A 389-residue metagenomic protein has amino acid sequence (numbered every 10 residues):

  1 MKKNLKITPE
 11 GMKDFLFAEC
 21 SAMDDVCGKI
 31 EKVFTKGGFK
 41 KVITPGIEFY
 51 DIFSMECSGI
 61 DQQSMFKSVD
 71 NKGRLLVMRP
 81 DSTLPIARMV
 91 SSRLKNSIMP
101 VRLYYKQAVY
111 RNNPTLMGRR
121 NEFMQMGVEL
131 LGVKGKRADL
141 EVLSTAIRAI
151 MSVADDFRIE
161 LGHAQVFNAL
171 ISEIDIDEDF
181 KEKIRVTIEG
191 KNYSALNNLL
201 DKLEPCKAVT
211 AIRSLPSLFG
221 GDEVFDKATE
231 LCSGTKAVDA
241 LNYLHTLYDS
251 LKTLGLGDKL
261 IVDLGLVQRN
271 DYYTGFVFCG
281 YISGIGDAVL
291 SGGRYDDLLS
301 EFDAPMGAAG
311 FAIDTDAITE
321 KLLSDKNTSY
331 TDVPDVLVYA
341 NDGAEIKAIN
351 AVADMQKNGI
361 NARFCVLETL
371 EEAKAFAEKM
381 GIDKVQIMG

Functional and structural regions predicted by a protein language model:
M1-L84, S92, L140, E160: TRNA-binding/sensing appendages of the translation machinery
K2, I98-M99: Phosphate/dinucleotide-binding and metal-coordinating scaffold of catalytic cores in nucleotide-dependent enzymes
E19-G37, E48-F49, T83-K95, L103-A154 (+1 more regions): Positively charged, Gly/Ser-enriched RNA/tRNA-binding surfaces
T44-Q63, G162-S172, L266-G275, E371-A375: Beta-rich nucleic-acid/ligand-interaction surfaces
S54-S68, D179-E182, Y281-S283, I382-G389: Short, structured secondary-structure boundary patches
S64-D70, I176-N197, L256, I282: Acidic, His- and aromatic-enriched active-site or binding-groove loops in soluble protein domains that engage sugars
M78, I98, R120-E122, L131-V142 (+5 more regions): Short, well-structured alpha-helical patches and their helix-loop capping segments that border functional surfaces
